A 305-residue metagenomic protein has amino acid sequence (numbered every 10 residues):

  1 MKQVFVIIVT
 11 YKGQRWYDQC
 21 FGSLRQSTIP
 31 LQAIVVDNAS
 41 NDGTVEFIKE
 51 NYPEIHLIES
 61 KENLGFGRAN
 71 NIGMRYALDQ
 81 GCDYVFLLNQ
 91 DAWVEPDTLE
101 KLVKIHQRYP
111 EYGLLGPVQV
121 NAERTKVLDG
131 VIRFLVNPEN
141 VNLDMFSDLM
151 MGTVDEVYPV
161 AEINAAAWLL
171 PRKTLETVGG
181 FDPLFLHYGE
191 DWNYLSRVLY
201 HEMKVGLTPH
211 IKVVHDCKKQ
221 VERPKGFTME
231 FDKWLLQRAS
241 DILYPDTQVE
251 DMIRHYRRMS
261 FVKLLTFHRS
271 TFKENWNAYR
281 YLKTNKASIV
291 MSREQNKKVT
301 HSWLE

Functional and structural regions predicted by a protein language model:
G22-L31: Short, acidic, metal-binding catalytic loop of nucleotide-sugar glycosyltransferases
D37-V45, E62, A92: A conserved acidic beta->alpha catalytic loop
S60-Q80: Glycine-rich, basic loop-to-helix element that forms the pyrophosphate-binding segment of sugar-nucleotide handling
C82-W93: Short beta-strand-to-loop acidic/aromatic patch adjacent to the donor-nucleotide binding site
D97-D129: Conserved donor NDP-sugar-binding/catalytic core segment of glycosyltransferases
L135-V160: Short, flexible, basic/aromatic active-site loop/helix in glycosyltransferases
A161-G179, L184-K212: A short, conserved alpha-helix in the catalytic core of glycosyltransferases
F227-R238, L243-E305: Non-catalytic, C-terminal membrane-associated alpha-helical segments of glycosyltransferases
